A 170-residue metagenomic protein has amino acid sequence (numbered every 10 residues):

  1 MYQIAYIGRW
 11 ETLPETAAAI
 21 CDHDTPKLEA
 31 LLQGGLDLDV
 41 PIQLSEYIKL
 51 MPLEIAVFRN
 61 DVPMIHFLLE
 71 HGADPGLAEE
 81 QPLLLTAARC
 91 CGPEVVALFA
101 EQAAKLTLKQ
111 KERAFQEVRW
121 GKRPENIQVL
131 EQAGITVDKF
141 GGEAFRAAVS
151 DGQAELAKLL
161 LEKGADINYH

Functional and structural regions predicted by a protein language model:
Y2-W10, G134: TPR-adjacent "capping" and linker segments in tetratricopeptide-repeat scaffold/adaptor proteins
G8-A18, P41-E54, L77-T86, L108-V118 (+2 more regions): Ankyrin-repeat boundary/"N-cap" motif
E15-D22, K27: Alpha-helical segment of the N-proximal tetratricopeptide repeat
K27, P63-M64, E94-V95, E125-N126 (+1 more regions): Conserved ankyrin/ankyrin-like repeat signature
A30-D37, H66-D74, A97-K105, Q128-T136 (+1 more regions): Ankyrin repeat domain, specifically the short helix-to-loop turn at the C-terminus of the second helix of each repeat
I65-K105, E112-R113, E117-W120: A generic tandem-repeat structural signature
Q116-W120, A133, S150: Solenoidal tandem-repeat scaffolds enriched in leucines and small polar residues
